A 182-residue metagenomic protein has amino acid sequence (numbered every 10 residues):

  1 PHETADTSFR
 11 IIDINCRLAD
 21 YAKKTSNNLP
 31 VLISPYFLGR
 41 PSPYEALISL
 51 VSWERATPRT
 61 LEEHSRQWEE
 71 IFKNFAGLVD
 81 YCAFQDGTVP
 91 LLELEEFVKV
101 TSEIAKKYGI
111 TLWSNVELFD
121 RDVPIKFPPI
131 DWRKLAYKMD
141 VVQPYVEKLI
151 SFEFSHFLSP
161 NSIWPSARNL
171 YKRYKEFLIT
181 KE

Functional and structural regions predicted by a protein language model:
P1-E182: Glycan-processing catalytic domains of CAZymes
